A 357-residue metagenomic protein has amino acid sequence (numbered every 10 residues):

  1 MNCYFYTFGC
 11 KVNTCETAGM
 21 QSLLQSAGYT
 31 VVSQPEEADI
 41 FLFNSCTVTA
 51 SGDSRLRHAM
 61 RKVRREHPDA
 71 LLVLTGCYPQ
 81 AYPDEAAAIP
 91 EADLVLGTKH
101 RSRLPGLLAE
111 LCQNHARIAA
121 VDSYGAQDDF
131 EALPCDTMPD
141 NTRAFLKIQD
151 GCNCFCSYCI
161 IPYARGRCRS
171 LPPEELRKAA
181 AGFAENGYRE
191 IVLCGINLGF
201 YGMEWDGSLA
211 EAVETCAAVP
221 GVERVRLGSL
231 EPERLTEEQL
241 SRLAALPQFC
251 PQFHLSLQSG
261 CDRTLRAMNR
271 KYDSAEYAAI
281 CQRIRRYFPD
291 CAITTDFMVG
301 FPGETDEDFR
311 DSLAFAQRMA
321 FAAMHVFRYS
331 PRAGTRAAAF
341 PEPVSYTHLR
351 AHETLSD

Functional and structural regions predicted by a protein language model:
M1-F200, E238, L243, F249 (+6 more regions): Proteins enriched for Cys/Gly/acidic motifs involved in redox and nucleic-acid/cofactor modification
C10, Y201-A217, G221, M268 (+2 more regions): Radical SAM enzyme [4Fe-4S]-AdoMet core and its adjacent flexible, acidic and glycine-rich loops/tails across
T47-V48, R165-G166, R266-Y272, A339-V344: Short glycine-enriched, charge-decorated loop/helix-capping segments at active-site entrances that position
A50, S170, M203, K271 (+2 more regions): Charge-dense, low-complexity intrinsically disordered segments
V73-L74, A81, E185-D306: Conserved SAM/AdoMet-binding glycine-rich loop
G97, S123, E231, T305 (+2 more regions): Alpha-helix initiation/capping motif
